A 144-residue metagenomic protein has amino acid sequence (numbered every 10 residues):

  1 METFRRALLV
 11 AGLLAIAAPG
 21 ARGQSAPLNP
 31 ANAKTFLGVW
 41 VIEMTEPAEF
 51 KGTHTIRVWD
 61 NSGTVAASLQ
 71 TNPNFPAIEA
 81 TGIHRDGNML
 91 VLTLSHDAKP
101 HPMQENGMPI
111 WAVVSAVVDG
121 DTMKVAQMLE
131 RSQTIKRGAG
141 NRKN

Functional and structural regions predicted by a protein language model:
M1-T3: N-terminal secretory signal peptides that target proteins for export/translocation
R5-V10: N-terminal export leaders
G12, L94-H96, Q127-L129: Generic hydrophobic/packing signal
G12-A21: Hydrophobic h-region of N-terminal signal peptides that target proteins for export in Gram-negative bacteria
G23-P30, A77-G87, D119-N144: Edge beta-strand at a domain terminus
Q24-V113: Central antiparallel beta-sheet cores of small beta-barrel/beta-sandwich binding domains
